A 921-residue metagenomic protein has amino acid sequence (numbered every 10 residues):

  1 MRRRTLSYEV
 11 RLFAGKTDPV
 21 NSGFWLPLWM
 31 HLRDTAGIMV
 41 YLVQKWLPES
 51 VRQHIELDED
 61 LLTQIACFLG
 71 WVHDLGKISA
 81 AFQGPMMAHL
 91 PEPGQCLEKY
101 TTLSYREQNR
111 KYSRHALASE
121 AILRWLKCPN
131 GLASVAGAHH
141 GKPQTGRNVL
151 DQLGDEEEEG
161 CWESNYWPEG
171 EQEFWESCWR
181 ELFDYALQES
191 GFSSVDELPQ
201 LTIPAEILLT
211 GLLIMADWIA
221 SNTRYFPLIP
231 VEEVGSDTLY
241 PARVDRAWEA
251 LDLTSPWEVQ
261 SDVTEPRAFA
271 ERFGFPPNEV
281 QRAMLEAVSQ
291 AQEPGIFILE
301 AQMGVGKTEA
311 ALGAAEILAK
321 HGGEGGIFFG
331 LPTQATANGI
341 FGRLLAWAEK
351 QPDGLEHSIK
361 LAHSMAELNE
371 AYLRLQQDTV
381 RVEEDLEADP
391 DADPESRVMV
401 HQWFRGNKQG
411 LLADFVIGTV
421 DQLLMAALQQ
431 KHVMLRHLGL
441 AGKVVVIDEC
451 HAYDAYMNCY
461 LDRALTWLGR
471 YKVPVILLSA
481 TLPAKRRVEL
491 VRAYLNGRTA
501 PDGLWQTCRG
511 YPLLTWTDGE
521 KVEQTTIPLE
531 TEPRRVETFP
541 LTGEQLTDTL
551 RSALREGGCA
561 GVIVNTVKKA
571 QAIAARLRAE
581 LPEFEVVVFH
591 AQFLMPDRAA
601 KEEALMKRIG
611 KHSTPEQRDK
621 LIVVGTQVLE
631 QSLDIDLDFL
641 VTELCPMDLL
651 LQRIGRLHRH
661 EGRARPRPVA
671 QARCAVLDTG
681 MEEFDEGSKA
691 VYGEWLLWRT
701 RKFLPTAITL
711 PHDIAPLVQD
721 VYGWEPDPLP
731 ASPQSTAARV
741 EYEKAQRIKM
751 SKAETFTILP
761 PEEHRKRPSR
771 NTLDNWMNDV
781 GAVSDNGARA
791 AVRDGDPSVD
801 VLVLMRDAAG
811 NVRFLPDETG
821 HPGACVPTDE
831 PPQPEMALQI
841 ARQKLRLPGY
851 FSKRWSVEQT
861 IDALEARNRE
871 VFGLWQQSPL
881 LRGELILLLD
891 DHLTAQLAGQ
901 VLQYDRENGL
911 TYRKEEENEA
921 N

Functional and structural regions predicted by a protein language model:
R2-S261: Accessory nucleic-acid engagement/destabilization modules that flank
L132, R487, E544-S613, L637 (+1 more regions): C-terminal helicase lobe and adjacent C-terminal extensions/tails of nucleic-acid helicase motors
T264-E300: Conserved pre-motif I regulatory segment
E293-A315, Y453-D454, S479: Walker A/P-loop
G326-E349, L361-E370, A484-R486, V567: Conserved Walker A/P-loop ATP-binding site and its immediately adjacent core in helicase/helicase-like ATPase domains
L344-D414, V420-L424: A substrate-engagement module of RecA-like helicase motors
L438-V444, H451-E523: Post-DEXD/H (motif II) to motif III coupling segment of the RecA-like Helicase ATP-binding lobe
T499-A570: Conserved interdomain linker/interface between the two RecA-like ATPase lobes of SF2 helicase motors
